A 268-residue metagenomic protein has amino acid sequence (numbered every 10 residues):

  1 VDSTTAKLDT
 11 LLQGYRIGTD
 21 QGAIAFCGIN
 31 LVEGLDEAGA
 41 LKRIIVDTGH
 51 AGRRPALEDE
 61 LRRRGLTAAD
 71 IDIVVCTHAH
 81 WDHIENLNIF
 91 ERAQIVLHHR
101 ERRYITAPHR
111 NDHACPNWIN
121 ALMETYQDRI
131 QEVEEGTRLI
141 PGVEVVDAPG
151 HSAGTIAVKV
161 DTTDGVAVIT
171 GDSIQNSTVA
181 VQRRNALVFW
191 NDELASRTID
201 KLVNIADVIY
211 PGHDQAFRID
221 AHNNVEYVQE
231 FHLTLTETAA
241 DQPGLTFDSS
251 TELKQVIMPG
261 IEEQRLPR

Functional and structural regions predicted by a protein language model:
V1-L41, V203-I205, H222-Y227, A240-R268: Zn-dependent metallo-beta-lactamase
D2-R63, A157-Q175: Conserved beta-strand hairpin/beta-sheet module of binuclear metal-dependent hydrolase folds, prominently
D9-L11, V75, V96, Q131 (+3 more regions): Hydrophobic/aromatic beta-strand patches that form the interior of the parallel beta-sheet core in alpha/beta enzyme
R16-G22, G49-R53, D72-V74, V145-P149 (+1 more regions): Short, flexible loop segments at the rims of nucleotide/cofactor-binding pockets, characterized by
V32, D47, I71, H78 (+6 more regions): Divalent metal-coordination and catalytic microenvironments
G49-Y126, T234, D241-S249: Active-site HxH/HxHxD metal-binding segment of metal-dependent hydrolases
H99-D147, L187-D207: Metallo-beta-lactamase
T137, D147, A153-H232, T238-A239: Metallo-beta-lactamase
